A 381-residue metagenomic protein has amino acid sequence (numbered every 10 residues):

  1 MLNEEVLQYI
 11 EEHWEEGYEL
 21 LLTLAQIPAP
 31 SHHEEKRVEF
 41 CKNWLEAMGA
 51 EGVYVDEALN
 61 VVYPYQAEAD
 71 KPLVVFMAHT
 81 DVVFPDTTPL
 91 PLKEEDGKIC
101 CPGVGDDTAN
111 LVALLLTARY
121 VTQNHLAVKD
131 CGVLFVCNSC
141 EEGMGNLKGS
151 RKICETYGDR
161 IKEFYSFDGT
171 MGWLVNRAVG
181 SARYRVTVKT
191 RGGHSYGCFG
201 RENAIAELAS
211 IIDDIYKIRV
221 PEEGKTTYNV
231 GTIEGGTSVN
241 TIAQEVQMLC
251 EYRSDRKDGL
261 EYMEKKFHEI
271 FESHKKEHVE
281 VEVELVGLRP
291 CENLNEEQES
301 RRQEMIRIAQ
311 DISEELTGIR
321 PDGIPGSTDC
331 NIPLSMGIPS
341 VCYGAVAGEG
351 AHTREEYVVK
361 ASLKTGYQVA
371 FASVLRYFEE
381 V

Functional and structural regions predicted by a protein language model:
M1-E35, G348-A351: N-terminal capping segment at the start of a domain
M1-E5, Q26, R185, Y196-V381: Metal-dependent amide/peptide-bond hydrolase catalytic core, centered on the "pita-bread" metallohydrolase fold
E16, D70-C137, Y157, T365: Active-site metal-coordination/substrate-binding segment of hydrolases, especially metallo-dependent peptidases
L20-T23, A29-P72, P91-K93: A non-catalytic alpha/beta surface segment that caps or lines the substrate-entry region of metallo-dependent hydrolase
T80-E94, I161, N176-T187, V341: Acidic-glycine-rich active-site phosphate/pyrophosphate-binding loop
T80-V82, K98, V136-M144, F167-M171 (+2 more regions): Acidic, glycine-rich active-site loops and adjacent beta-strand->loop/helix elements that engage anionic groups
D107-S181, E251, V381: Acidic/histidine-rich catalytic neighborhood of metal-dependent amide-processing enzymes
